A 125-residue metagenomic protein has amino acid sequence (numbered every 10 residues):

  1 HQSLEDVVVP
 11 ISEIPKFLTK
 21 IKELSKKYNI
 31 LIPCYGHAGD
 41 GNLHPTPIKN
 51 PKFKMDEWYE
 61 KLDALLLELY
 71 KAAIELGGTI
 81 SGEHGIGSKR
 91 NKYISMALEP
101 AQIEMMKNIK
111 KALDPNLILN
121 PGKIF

Functional and structural regions predicted by a protein language model:
H1-F125: Conserved glycine-rich FAD pyrophosphate-binding loop
